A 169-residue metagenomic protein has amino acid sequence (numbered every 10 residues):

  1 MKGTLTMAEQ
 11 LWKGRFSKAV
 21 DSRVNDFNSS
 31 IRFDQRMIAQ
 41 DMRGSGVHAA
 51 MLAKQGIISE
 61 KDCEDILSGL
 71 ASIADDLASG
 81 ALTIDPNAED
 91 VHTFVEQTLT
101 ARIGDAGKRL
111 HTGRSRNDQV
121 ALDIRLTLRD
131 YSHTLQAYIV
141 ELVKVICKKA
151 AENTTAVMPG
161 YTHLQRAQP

Functional and structural regions predicted by a protein language model:
G3-P169: A helix-coil-helix interface module used to build multimeric assemblies and to scaffold catalytic/cofactor sites
